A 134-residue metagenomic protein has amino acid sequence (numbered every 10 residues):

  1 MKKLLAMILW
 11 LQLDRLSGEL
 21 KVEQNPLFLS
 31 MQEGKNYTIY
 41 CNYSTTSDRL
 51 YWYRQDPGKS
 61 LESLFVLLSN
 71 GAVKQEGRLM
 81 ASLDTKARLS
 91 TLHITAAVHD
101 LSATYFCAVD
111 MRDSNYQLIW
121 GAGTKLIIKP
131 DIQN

Functional and structural regions predicted by a protein language model:
M1-P26, Y105-N115, W120, I128-N134: N-terminal Sec-dependent signal peptide, specifically the hydrophobic helical h-region
E23, N42, Y53, E62-F65 (+4 more regions): Residue-level detector of conserved, well-ordered beta-strand and adjacent loop positions that form binding/recognition
L27-S30, G77-D100: Extracellular beta-strand/loop-rich beta-sandwich domains predominantly from IgSF
N36-T38, L89, G121: Intrinsic-disorder/low-complexity, polar/charged segments enriched in Ser/Thr/Lys/Arg/Asp/Glu/Gln
N36-T45, L50-P57, H93-A96, L101-M111: Structural signature of extracellular immunoglobulin-like
T45-E76, S114: N-terminal V-set
